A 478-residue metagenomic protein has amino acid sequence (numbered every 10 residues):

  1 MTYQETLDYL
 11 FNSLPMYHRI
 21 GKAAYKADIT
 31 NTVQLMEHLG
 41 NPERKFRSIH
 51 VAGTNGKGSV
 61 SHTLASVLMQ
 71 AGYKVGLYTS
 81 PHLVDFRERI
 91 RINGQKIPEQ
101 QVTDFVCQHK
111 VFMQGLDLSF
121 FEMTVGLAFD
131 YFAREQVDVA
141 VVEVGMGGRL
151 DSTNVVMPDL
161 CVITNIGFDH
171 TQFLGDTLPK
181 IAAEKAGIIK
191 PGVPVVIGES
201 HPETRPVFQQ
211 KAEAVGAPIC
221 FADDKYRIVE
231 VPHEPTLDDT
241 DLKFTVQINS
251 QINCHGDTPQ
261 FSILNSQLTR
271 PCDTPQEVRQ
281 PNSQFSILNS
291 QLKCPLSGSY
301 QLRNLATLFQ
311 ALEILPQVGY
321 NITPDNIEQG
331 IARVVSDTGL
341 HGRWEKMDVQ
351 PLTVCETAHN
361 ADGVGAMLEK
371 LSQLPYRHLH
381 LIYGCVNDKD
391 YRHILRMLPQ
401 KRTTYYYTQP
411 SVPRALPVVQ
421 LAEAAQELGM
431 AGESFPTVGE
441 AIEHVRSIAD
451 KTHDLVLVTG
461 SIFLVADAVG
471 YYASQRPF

Functional and structural regions predicted by a protein language model:
M1-K22: Charged, amphipathic alpha-helical linker segments immediately N-terminal to NTP-binding catalytic cores
I20-I29, Q34-F46, Q70-V156, Q172-L174 (+1 more regions): ATP-dependent carboxylate-amine ligase catalytic core
V51, S59-G76: A conserved segment at the C-terminal end of the G1
Y78, P194-E199, L381-Y383, T403-S411: Short internal beta-strands
P81, T124-F173, P206-P259, R270-R279 (+1 more regions): Extended acidic/charged loop-beta regions that coordinate divalent cations and stabilize anionic phosphate/carboxylate
R134, V139-V144, S152-V162, I166-H170 (+6 more regions): Nucleotide phosphate-binding/pyrophosphate-handling subdomain across enzymes that bind or process nucleotide phosphates
H201-K211, G216-C220, L352-C355, A361 (+1 more regions): C-terminal helical cap/extension that packs against the catalytic core of soluble nucleotide-cofactor enzymes
I462-F478: Glycine/aspartate-rich loop-and-adjacent alpha/beta segment that forms the canonical ThDP
